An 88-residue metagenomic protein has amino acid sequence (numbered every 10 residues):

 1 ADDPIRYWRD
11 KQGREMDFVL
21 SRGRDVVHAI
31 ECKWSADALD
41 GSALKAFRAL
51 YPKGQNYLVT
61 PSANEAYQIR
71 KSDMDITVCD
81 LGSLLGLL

Functional and structural regions predicted by a protein language model:
A1-L88: A cross-kingdom feature that marks ATP-driven nucleic-acid transaction machinery
